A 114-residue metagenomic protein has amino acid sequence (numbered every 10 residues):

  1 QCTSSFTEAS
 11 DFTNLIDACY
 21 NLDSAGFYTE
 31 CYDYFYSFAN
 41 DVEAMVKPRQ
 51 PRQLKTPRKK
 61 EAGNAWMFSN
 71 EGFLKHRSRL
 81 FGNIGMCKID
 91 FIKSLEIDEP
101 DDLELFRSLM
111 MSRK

Functional and structural regions predicted by a protein language model:
S4-F91: Conserved core of the sugar-phosphate nucleotidyltransferase
K88, I92-K114: Hydrophobic helical membrane-anchoring modules
